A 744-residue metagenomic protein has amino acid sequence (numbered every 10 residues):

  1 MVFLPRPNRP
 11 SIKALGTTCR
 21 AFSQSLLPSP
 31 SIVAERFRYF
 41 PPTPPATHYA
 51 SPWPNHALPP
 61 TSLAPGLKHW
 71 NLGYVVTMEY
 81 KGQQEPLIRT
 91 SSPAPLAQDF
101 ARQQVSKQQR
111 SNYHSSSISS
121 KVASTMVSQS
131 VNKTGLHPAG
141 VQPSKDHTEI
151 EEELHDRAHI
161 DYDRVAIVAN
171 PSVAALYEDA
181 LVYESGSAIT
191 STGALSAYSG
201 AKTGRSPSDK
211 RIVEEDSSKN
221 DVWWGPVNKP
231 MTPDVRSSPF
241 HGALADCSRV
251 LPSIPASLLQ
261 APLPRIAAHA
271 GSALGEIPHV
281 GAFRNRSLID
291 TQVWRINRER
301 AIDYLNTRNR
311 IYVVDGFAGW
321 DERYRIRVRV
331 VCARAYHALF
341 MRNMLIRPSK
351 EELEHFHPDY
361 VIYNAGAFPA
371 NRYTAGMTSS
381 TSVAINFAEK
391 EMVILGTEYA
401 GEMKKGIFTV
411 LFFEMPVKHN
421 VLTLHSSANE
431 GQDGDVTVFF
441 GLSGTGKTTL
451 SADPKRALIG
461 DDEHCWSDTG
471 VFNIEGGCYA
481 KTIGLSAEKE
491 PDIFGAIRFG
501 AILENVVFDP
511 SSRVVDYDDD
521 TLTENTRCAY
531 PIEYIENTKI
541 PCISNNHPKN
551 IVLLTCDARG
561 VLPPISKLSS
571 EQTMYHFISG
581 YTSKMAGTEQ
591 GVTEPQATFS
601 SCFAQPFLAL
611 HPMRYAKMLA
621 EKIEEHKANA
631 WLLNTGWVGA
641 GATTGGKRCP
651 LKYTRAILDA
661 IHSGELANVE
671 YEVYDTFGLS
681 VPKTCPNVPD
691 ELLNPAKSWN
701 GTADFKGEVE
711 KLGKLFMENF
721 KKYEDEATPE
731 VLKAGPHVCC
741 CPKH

Functional and structural regions predicted by a protein language model:
M1-P41, H48-K81, E85, D99-S116 (+1 more regions): N-terminal mitochondrial targeting presequence
F3, G66, G73-Y360: N-terminal accessory targeting/assembly segments
G82, L96-R102, S117, S124 (+12 more regions): Glycine-rich, often acidic-flanked micro-motifs that create phosphate/phosphodiester-binding or positioning elements
V314, V421-A428: A short glycine-rich, hydrophobically flanked beta-strand micro-motif that places a catalytic Asp/Glu for divalent metal
A367-M415: Charged, amphipathic alpha-helical linker segments immediately N-terminal to NTP-binding catalytic cores
K447: Conserved lysine of the Walker
L450: Hydrophobic positions on the alpha1 helix immediately C-terminal to the Walker A/P-loop
K697, T702-H744: Generic C-terminus detector
